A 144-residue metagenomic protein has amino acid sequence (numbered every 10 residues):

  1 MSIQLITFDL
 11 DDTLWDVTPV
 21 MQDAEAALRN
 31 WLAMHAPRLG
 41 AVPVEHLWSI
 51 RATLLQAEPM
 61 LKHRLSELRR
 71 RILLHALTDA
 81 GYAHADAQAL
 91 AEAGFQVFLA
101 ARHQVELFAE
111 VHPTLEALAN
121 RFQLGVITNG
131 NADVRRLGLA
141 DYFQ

Functional and structural regions predicted by a protein language model:
M1-S2, N120: Residue-level preference for short coil/turn positions at secondary-structure junctions
S2-F108: N-terminal helical cap/lid subdomain that shapes the substrate entry/recognition surface in HAD-like hydrolases
A89-Q104, V111-F143: Substrate-recognition element of Asp-dependent hydrolases with the DxDx(T/V) motif
